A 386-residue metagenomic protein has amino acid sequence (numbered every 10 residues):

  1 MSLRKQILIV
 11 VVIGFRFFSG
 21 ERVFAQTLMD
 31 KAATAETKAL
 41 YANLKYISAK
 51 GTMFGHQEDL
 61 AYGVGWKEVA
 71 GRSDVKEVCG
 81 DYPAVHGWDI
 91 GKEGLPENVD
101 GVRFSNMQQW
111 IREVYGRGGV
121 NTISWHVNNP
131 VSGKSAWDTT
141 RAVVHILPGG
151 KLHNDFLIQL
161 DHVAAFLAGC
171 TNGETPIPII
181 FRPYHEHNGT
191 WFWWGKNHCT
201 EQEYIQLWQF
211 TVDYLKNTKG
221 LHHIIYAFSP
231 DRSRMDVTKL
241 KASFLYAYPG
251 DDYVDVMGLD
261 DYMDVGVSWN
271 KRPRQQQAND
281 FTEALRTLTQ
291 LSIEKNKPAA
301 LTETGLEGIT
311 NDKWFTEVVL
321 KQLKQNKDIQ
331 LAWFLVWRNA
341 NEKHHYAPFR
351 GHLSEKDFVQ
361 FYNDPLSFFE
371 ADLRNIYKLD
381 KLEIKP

Functional and structural regions predicted by a protein language model:
M1-Q26: Bacterial Sec-dependent N-terminal signal peptides
Q26-G91, D100-G101, P365, D372-P386: N-terminal module-boundary/linker segments of secreted carbohydrate-active enzymes
K38-A39, W66-V75, S105-Q109, A165-F166 (+3 more regions): Alpha-helical scaffolding within the catalytic cores of extracellular/periplasmic polymer-degrading hydrolases
S48, T52-E58, K297-P386: Substrate-binding cleft of secreted/luminal carbohydrate-active enzymes
G55-Q57, R182-P183, W208-K241, K297-I309 (+1 more regions): Aromatic-lined carbohydrate-recognition surfaces of secreted/lumenal glycan-active proteins
G91, L95-N217, L221: Substrate-binding cleft of extracellular glycoside hydrolase catalytic domains
Y204-I205, A227-A247, D264-Q276, E307-N339: Non-catalytic scaffold segments within catalytic domains of secreted glycoside hydrolases
A247-T310, H352-K378: Glycoside hydrolase catalytic-domain groove-lining segments
